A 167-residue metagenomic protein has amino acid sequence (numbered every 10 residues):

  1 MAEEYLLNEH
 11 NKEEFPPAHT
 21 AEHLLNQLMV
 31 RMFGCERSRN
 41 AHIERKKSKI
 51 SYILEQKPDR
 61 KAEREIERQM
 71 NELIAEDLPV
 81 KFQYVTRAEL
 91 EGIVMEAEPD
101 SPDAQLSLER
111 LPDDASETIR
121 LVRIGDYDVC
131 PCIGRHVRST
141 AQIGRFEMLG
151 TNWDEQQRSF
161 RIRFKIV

Functional and structural regions predicted by a protein language model:
M1-V167: Active-/binding-site microenvironments in catalytic and ligand-binding cores
